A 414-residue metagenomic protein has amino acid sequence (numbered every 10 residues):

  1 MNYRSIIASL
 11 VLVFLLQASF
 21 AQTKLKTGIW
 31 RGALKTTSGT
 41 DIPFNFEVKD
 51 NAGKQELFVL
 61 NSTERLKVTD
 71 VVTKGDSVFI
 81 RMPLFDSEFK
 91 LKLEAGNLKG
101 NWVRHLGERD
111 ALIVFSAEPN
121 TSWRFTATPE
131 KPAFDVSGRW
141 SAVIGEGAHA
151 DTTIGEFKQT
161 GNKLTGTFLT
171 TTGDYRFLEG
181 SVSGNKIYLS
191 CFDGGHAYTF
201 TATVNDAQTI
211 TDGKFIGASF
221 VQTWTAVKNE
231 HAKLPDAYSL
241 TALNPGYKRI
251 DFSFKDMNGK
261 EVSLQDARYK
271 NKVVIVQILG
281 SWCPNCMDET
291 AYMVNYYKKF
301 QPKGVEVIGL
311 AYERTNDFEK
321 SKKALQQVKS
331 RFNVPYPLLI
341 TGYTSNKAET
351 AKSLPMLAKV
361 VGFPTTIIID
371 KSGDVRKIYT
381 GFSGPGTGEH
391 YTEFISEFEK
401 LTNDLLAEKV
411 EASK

Functional and structural regions predicted by a protein language model:
M1-L25: Bacterial Sec-dependent N-terminal signal peptides
K24-L93, F125-A127, F134-D206: Central antiparallel beta-sheet cores of small beta-barrel/beta-sandwich binding domains
A111-E146, A237-L243, I250-F252: Surface-exposed beta-loop interaction hotspot
N229-D266, Y343: N-terminal "domain-start" segment that seeds a small globular fold
S253, L325-T365, K371: Short, internal strand/loop/helix patches that form the active-site neighborhood or redox-interaction surface
S263-M287, M293, V307: Short active-site neighborhood of thiol/selenol oxidoreductases, capturing the structured segment around
D288-N333, T344-S353: Structural microenvironment flanking redox-active thiols in thiol-disulfide oxidoreductases
G362-K414: Thiol-/selenol-based redox modules, centered on thioredoxin-like and closely related oxidoreductase domains
